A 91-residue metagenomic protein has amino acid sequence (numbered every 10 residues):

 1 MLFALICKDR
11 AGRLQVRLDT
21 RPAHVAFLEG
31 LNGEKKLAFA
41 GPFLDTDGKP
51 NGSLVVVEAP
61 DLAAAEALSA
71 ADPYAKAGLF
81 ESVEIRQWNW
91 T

Functional and structural regions predicted by a protein language model:
M1-T91: Conserved, structured core segments of small domains
